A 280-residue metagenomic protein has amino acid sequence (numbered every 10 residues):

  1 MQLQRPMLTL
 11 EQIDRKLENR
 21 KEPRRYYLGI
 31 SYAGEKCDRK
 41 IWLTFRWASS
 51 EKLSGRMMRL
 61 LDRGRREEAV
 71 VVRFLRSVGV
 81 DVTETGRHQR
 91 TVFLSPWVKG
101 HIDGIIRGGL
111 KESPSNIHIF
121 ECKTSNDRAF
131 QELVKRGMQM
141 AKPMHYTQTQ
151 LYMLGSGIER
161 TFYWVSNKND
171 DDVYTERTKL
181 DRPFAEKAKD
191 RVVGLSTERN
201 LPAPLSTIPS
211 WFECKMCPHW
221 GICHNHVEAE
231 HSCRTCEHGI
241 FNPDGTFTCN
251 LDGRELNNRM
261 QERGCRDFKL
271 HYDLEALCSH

Functional and structural regions predicted by a protein language model:
M1-I119, N126-R128, L133, C265-K269: Metal-dependent nuclease catalytic cores that hydrolyze phosphodiester bonds in DNA/RNA, characterized by
L61, M138-Q139: A generic secondary-structure micro-motif detector that highlights 1-2 residue hydrophobic/ambivalent hotspots embedded
E67, M144-T147: A generic structural signal for residues located within well-ordered alpha-helices of large catalytic or ligand-binding
E84, I119-E121, R160-V165: A structural signal for short, well-ordered beta-strand segments and their strand-loop junctions that often border
Q89, Q148-Q150: Glutamine-centric residue-chemistry signal
C122-N126, N167-K168: A short mid-domain helix/strand-loop element embedded in enzyme catalytic domains that forms or borders the active-site
E132, Q139-M144, L151, G155-G253 (+1 more regions): Metal-dependent nuclease catalytic regions and adjoining charged, substrate-binding loops involved in nucleic-acid end
